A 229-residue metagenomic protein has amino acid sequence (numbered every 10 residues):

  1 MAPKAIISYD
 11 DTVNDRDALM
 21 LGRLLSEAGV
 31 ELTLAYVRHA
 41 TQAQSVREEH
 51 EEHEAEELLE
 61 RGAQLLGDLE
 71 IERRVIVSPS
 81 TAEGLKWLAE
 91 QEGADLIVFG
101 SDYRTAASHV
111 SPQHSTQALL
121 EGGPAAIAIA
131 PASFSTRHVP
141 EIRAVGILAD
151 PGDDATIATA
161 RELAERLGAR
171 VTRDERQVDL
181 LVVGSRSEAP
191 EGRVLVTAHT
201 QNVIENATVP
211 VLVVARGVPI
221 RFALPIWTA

Functional and structural regions predicted by a protein language model:
M1-E49, G67, I71, A132 (+3 more regions): Small/aliphatic-rich secondary-structure junction motif
L19, K86-R137, L180-A229: Gly/Ser-rich helix-loop-strand patches that form or flank binding pockets for ribonucleotide-derived cofactors
L21, E51-G62, G84, T156-T159: Short, solvent-exposed amphipathic alpha-helices that sit in or adjacent to ligand/effector-binding or catalytic
R61-R73, P210: A structural motif corresponding to the C-terminal end of an alpha-helix and its immediate exit/capping segment
R73-R74, I127, V171-R173, V211: Conserved beta-strand scaffold positions in the cores of enzyme catalytic domains, especially in NTP/NDP-utilizing
V75-G84: Charged docking surfaces used in two-component/phosphorelay signaling
A82, P112-L120, I142, G146 (+1 more regions): Hydrophobic, well-ordered secondary-structure segments
